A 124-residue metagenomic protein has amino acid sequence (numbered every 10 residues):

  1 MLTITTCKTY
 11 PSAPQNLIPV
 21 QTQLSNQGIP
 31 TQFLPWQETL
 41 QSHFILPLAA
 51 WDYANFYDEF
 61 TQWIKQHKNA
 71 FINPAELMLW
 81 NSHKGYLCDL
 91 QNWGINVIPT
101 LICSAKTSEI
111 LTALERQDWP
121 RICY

Functional and structural regions predicted by a protein language model:
M1-I72, E109: ATP-binding N-terminal substructure of ATP-dependent carboxylate-amine bond-forming enzymes
M1-T6, Q21, T39, W63-Y124: Active-site nucleotide/adenylate-binding loops and adjacent lid/helix of ATP-dependent enzymes
